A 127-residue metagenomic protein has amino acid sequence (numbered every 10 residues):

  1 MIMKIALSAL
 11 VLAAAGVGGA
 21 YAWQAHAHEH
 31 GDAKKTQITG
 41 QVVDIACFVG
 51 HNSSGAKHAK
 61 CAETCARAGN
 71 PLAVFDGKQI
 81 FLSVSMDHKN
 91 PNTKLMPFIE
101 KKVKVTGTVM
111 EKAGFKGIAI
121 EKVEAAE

Functional and structural regions predicted by a protein language model:
M1-L7: Positively charged n-region of N-terminal signal peptides that target proteins for export
S8-G18: Bacterial N-terminal signal peptides
A20-K34: Cleaved targeting-peptide boundary
K35-R67, E100, G107-T108: Structural detector for short beta-strands of small beta-barrel domains
A73-G77, A119: Short, acidic/hydrophobic/Gly-rich beta-strand patch recurrent on exposed beta strands that often constitutes part
Q79-K94: Beta-strand/loop nucleic-acid-binding surfaces
N90-K104: Short nucleic-acid-contacting surface segments enriched for D/E, G, S/T with interspersed K/R
M110-E127: OB-fold/S1-family single-stranded nucleic acid-binding modules
